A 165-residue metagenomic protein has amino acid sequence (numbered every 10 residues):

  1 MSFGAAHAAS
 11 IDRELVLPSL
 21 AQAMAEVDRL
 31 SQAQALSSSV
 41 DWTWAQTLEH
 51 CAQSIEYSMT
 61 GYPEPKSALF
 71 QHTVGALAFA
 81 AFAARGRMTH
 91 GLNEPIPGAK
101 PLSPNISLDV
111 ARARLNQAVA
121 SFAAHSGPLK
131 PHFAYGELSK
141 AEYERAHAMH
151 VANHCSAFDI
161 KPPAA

Functional and structural regions predicted by a protein language model:
S2-D28: Extreme N-terminal tail/first-helix region
F3-A9, T60-R114, S121-F122: Short, helix-capping/interhelical loops that line the mouth of catalytic, cofactor-, or ligand-binding pockets
V16-S19, A111, H147: Amphipathic alpha-helix face/heptad-repeat signature
S19-Q22, H50, R114: Charged catalytic carboxylate motif
L20-L30, G91-P95, A124-P128: Short alpha-helical hairpin
M24, D28, I55-E56, N116-A123 (+1 more regions): Structural signal for well-ordered, non-membrane alpha-helices
Q34-A84, K130-A165: Short, contiguous alpha-helical
L108-Y135, S139-R145: C-terminal terminal-subdomain/extension
